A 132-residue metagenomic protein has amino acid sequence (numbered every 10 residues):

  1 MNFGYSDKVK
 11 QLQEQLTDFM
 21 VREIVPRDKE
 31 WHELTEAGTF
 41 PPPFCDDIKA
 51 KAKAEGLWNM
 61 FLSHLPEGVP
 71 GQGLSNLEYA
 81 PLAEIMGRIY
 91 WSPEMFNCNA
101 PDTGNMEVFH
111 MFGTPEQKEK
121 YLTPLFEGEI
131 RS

Functional and structural regions predicted by a protein language model:
M1-G4, R27-W31: Generic N-terminal amphipathic, Lys/Arg-enriched alpha-helix
M1-Q13: Intrinsic disorder at enzyme termini
V9, M20, T114: Residue-level signal for inorganic ion chemistry
K10-T17, D46, E119: Generic alpha-helical structural signal
D18-P26, A52: N-terminal glycine-rich anion-binding loops that anchor highly charged ligand groups
K29-S132: Glycine-rich flavin
